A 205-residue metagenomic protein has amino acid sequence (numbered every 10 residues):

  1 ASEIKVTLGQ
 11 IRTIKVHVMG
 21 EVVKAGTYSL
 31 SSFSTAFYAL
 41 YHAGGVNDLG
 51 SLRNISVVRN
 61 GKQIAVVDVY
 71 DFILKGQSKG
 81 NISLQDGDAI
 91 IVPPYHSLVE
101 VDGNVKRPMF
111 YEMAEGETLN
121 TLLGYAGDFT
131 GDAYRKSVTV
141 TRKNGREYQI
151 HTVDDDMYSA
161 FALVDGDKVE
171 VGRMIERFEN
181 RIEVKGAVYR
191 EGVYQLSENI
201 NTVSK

Functional and structural regions predicted by a protein language model:
A1-K205: Ser/Thr/Pro/Gly-biased, low-complexity, turn-/loop-rich segments that often occur immediately after N-terminal
